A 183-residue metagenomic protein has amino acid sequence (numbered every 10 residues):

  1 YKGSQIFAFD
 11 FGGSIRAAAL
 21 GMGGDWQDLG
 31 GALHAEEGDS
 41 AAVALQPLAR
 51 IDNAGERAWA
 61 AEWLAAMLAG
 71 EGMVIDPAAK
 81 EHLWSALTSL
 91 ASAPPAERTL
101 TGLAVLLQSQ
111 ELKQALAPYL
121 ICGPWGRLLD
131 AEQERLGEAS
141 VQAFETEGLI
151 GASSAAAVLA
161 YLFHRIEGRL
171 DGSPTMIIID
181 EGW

Functional and structural regions predicted by a protein language model:
Y1-F9, L159-R165: P-loop NTPase nucleotide-binding module
F11-I15: Short, polar loop motifs at secondary-structure junctions
R16-D25, L29, L33-W183: P-loop NTPase motor domains
